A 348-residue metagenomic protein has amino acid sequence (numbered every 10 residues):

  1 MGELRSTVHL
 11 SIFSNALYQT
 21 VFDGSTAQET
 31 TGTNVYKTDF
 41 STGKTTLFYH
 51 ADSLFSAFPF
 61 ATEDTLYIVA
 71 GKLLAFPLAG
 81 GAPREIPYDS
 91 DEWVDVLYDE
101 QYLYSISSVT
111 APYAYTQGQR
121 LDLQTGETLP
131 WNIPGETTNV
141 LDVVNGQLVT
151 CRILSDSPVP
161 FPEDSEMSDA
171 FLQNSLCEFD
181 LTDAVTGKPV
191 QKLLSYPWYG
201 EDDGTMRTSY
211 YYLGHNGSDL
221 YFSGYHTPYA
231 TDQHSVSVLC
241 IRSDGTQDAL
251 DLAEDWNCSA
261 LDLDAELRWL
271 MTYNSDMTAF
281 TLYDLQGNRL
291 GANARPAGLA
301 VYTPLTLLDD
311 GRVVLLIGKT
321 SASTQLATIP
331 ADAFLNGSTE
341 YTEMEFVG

Functional and structural regions predicted by a protein language model:
M1-G2, Q28-H50, G71-D89, A111-P134 (+4 more regions): Surface-exposed loop/turn elements that mediate protein-protein interactions on large endomembrane-trafficking
L4-F13, S53-E63, S90-E100, P134-G146 (+4 more regions): Repeated scaffold domains used in trafficking and secretory/extracellular systems, primarily beta-propellers
R5-Y36, T42-E63, Y67-L74: Post-signal peptide N-terminal segment of secreted/secretory-pathway proteins
I12, T30, T38, A61-T62 (+11 more regions): Generic beta-strand structural signal
N15, S25, G43, D64 (+9 more regions): Beta-strand-connecting loop/turn residues
Y18-Q19, I68, Y104-S105, T150-C151 (+3 more regions): Residue position within the beta-strands of beta-propeller blades
G32, T38, P59-A61, A75 (+9 more regions): Small side chains
Q147-S165, D219-Y221: Charged, amphipathic alpha-helical segments
